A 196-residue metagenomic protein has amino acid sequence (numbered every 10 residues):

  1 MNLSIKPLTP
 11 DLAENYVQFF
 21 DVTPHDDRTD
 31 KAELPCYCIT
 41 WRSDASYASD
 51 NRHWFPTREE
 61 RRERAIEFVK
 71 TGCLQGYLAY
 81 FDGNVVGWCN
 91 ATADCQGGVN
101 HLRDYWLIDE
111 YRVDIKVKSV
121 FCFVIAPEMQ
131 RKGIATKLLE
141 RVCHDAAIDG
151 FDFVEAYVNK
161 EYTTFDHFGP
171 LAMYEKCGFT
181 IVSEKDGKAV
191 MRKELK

Functional and structural regions predicted by a protein language model:
M1-A48: Conserved N-terminal entry element of GNAT/NAT acetyltransferase domains
D50, P56-Y77, C95-V99, S119: A short helix-loop-beta-strand connector motif used in the catalytic cores of GNAT acetyltransferases and, in some
E67, N84-F123, F165-H167: Conserved acyl-donor/pantetheine-binding loop and adjacent beta-alpha core of acyl/acetyltransferases and related
W106-I108, F123-R131, K160: A short, internal acetyl-CoA/4′-phosphopantetheine-binding micro-motif in the GNAT/acyltransferase core
V117-V120, A146-T163: Conserved GNAT acetyl-CoA-binding A-motif
V120-I125, R131-A146: Conserved acetyl-CoA-binding loop-helix of GNAT-fold acetyltransferases
D166-C177, V182-K196: C-terminal "cap" of GNAT-fold acetyltransferases
